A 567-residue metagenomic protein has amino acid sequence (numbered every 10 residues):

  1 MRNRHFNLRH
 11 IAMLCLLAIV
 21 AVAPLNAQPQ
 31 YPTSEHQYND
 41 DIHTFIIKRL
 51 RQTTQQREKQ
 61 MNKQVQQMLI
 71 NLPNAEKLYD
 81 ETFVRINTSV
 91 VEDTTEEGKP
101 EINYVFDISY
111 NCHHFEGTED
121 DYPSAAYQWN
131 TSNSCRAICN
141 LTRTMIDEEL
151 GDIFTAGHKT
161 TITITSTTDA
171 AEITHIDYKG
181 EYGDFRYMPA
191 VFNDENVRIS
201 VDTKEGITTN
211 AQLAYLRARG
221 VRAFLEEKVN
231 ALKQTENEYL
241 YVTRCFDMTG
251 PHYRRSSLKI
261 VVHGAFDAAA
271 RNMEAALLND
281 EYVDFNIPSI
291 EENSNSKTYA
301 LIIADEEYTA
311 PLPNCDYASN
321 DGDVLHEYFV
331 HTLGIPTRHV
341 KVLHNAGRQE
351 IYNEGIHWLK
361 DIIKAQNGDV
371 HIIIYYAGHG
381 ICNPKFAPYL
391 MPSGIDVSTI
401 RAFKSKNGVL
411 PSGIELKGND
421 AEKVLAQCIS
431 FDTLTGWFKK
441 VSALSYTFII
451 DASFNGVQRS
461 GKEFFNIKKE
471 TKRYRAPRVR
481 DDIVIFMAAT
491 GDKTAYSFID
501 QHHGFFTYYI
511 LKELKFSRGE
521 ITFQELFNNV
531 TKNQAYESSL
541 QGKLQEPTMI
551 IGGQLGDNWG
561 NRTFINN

Functional and structural regions predicted by a protein language model:
R2-A12: Bacterial N-terminal signal peptides that target proteins for export
A12-A21: Bacterial N-terminal signal peptides
A21, A27-D107, R271, L277-Y282: N-terminal targeting leaders that direct proteins to extracytoplasmic destinations
P29-Y31, N272-N567: Cysteine endopeptidase catalytic domains of the caspase/legumain-like
G98-P100, T155-H158, E172-N286: Periplasmic OmpA/Pal-like peptidoglycan-binding modules at the C-termini of bacterial envelope proteins
I102-W129, V201-T203, A300-P311, P336-R338: Acidic/histidine-rich, surface-exposed loop or edge segments in extracytoplasmic proteins
E119-N130, I176-T209, M391-E422: A solvent-exposed, charged loop/short amphipathic helix patch at secondary-structure junctions
D121-N193, E226: Periplasmic peptidoglycan-binding/anchoring modules of Gram-negative envelope and division proteins
